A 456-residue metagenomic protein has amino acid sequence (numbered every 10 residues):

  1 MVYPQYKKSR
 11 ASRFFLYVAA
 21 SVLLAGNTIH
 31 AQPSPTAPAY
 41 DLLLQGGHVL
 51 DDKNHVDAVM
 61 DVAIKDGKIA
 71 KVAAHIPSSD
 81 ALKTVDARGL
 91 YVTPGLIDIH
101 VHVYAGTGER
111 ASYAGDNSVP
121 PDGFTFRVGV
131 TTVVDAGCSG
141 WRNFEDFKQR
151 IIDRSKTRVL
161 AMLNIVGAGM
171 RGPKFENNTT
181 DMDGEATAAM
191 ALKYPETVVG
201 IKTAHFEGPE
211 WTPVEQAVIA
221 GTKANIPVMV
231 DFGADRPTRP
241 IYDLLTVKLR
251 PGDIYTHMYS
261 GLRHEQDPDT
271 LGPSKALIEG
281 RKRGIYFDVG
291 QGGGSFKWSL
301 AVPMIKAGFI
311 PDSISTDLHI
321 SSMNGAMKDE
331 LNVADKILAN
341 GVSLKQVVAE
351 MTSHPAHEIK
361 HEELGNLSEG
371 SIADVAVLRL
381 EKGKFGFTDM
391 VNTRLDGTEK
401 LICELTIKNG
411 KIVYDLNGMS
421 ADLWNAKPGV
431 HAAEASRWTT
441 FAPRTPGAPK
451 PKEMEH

Functional and structural regions predicted by a protein language model:
M1-S12: N-terminal secretory signal peptides that target proteins for export/translocation
F14-N27: Bacterial N-terminal signal peptides
S34-L42, V49-G95: Histidine-rich, glycine-flanked metal-binding segment
G47, I372-A426: C-terminal cap of metal-dependent C-N hydrolases
L82-D153: Metal-associated gating/positioning segment near the N- to mid-region
P120-K148, S155-P173, Y194-P209, N225-M229 (+2 more regions): Divalent metal-dependent hydrolysis catalytic cores, especially in the metallo-beta-lactamase
G200-N324: Active-site core of metal-dependent hydrolases
S299-K382: His/Asp/Glu-enriched, well-ordered alpha-helical/loop segment that forms or immediately abuts the divalent-metal
